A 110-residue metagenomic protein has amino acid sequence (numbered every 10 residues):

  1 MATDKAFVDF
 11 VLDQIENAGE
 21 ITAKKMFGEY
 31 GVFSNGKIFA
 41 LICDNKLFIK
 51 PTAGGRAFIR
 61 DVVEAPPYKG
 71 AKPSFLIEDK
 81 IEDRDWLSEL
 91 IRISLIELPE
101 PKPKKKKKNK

Functional and structural regions predicted by a protein language model:
M1-K110: Charge-dense, helix-prone N-terminal extensions
